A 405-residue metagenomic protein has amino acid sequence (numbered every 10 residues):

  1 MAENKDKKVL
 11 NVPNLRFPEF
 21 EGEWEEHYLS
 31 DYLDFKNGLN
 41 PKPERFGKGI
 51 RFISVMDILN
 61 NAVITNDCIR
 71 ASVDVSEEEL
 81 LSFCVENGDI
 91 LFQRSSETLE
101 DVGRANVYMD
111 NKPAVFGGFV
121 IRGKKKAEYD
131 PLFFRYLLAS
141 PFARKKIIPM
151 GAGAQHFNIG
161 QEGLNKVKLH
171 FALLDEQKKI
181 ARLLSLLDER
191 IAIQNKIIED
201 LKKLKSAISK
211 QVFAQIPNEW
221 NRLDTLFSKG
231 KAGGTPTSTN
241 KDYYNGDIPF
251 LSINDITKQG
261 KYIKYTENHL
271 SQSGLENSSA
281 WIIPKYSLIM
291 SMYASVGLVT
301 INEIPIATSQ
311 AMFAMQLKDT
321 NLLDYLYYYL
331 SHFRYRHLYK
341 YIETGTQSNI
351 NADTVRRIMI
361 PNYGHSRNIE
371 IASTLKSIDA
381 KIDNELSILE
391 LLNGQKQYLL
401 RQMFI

Functional and structural regions predicted by a protein language model:
D6-V12, F17-H27, F134, K168-A207 (+2 more regions): Amphipathic alpha-helical segments
V9, P13, N40, P113-F119 (+5 more regions): A short glycine-rich beta-alpha junction/loop motif
V12-L39, K166, Q211-G234, F250: Non-catalytic DNA-recognition/assembly elements of restriction-modification systems
S30-K42, D57-D89, D224-T239, N254-K285 (+1 more regions): Sequence-specific dsDNA recognition surfaces
Q93, L186, M290-S291, S377: A generic structural signal for residues embedded in beta-strands
L99-N106, G297-N302: Short, Lys/Arg- and Gly-enriched loop/turn segments at beta-strand edges
N111-F133, S309-Y328: Short peripheral tails and domain-boundary helices/loops at the edges of structured domains
